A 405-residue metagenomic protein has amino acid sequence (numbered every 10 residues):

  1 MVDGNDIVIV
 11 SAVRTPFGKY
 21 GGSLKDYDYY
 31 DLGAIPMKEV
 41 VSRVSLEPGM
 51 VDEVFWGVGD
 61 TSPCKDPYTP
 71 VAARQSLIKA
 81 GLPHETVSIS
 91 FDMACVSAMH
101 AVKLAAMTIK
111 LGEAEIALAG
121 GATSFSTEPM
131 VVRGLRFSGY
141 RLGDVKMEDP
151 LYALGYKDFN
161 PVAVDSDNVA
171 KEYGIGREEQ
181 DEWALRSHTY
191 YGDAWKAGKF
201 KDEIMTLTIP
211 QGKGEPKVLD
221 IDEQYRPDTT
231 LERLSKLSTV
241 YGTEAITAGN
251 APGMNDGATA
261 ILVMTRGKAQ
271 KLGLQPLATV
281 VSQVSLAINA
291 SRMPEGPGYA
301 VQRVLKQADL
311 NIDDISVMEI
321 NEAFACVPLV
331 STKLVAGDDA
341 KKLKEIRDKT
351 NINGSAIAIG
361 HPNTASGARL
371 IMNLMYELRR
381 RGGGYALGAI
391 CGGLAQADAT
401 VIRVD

Functional and structural regions predicted by a protein language model:
M1-Y27, E39, K171, T229-P294 (+4 more regions): Condensing-enzyme catalytic core mediating Claisen C-C bond formation in acyl metabolism
R14-T15, D26-Y27, L32-I35, R43 (+5 more regions): N-terminal extracellular/periplasmic Venus flytrap/periplasmic-binding protein-like
K19, M107-Y173, T243: Glycine-rich loop/linker segments at domain edges
D26-A117, A122-R141, I204-D220, S291 (+2 more regions): Conserved beta-ketoacyl condensing-enzyme motif
Y30-S45, A72-S76, A101-L104, A163-V169 (+4 more regions): Short, well-ordered amphipathic alpha-helical segments that serve as non-catalytic structural scaffolds within diverse
W56, D167, E203-M205, Q211 (+2 more regions): Active-site pocket-lining segment
T61-E115, Y156-P161, D228-G253, D338-R369 (+1 more regions): Conserved catalytic cysteine-centered active-site region of acyl-thioester-dependent Claisen-condensing enzymes
F91-T123, A170-K199, A260-G267, H361-G383 (+1 more regions): Active-site-proximal alpha-helical scaffold in enzymes
